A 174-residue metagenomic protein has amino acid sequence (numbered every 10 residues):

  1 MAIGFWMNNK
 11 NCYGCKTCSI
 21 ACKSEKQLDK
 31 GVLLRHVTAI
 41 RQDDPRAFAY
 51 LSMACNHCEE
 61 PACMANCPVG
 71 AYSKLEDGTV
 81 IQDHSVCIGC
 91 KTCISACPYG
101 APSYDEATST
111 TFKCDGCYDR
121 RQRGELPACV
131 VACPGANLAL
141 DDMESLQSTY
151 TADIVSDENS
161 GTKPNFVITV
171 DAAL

Functional and structural regions predicted by a protein language model:
M1-L174: Non-ligating segments of multi-cofactor redox enzymes
